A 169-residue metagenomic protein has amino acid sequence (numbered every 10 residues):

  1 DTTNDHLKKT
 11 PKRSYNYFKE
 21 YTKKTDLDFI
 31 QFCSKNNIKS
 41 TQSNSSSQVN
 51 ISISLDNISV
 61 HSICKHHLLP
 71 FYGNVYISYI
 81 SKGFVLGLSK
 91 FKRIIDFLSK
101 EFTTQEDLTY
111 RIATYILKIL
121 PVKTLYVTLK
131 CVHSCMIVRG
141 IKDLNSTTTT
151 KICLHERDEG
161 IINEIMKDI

Functional and structural regions predicted by a protein language model:
D1-I169: A domain-level signal for the structural core that forms small-molecule/cofactor-binding pockets and catalytic centers
